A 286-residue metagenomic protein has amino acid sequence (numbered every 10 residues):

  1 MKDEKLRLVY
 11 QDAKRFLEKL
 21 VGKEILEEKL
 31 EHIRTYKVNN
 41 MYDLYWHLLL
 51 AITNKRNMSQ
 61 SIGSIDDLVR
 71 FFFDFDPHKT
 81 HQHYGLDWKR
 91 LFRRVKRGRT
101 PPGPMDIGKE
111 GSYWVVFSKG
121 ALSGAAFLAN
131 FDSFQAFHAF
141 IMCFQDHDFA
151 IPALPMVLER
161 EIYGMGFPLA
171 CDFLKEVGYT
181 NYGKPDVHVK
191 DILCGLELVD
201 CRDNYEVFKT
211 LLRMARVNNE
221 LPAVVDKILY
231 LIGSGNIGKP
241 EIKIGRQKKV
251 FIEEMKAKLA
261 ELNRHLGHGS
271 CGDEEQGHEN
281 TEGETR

Functional and structural regions predicted by a protein language model:
M1-Y113: Structure-specific DNA junction-binding interface
M1-Y42, V116-A125, S133-R286: C-terminal accessory module of base-excision DNA glycosylases/AP lyases that mediates lesion recognition and DNA
T53-S61, P77, A129, N181 (+2 more regions): Short alpha-helix boundary/capping elements
K96-R99, A125-D132: Generic hydrophobic/packing signal
P104-M105, L122-L128: Aromatic-anchored, charged helix-turn/loop surface patch used as a conserved interaction hotspot
